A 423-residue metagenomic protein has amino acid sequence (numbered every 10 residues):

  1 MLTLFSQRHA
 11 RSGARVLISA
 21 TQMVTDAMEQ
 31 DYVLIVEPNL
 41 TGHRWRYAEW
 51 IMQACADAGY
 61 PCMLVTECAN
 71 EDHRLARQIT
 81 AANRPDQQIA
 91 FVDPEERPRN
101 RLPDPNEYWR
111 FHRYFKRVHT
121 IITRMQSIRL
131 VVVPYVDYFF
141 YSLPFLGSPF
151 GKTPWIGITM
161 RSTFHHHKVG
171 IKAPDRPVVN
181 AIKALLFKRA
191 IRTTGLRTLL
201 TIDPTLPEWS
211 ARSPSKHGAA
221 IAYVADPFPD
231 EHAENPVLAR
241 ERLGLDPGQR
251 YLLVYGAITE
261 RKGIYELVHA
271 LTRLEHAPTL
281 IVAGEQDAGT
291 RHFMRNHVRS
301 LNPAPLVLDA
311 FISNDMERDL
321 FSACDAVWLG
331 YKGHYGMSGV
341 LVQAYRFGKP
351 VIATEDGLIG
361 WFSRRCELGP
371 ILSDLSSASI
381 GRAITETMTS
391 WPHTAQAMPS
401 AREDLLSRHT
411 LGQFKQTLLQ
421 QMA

Functional and structural regions predicted by a protein language model:
C68-N70, Y255, T279-M294, A310: Glycosyltransferase donor-sugar binding loop
P103-F111, V118-Y141, P154-G157: Short N-terminal targeting/anchoring amphipathic segment
H167-K168, P177-I221, F228: A short, active-site helix/loop in glycosyltransferases that binds the activated sugar's phosphate group
H232-L245, H393: A short helix/loop element that forms part of the nucleotide-sugar donor recognition site in Leloir-type
L245-K262, V268-L271, I281: Conserved donor-binding/catalytic core segment of Leloir-type glycosyltransferases
H292-D319: Nucleotide-activated donor-binding/catalytic signature segment of Leloir-type glycosyltransferases, i.e., the conserved
A326-V327, P350-E355: Short hydrophobic beta-strand element within catalytic cores of glycosyltransferases and related nucleotide-activated
L375-S379, T389-M422: A charged, aromatic-enriched C-terminal amphipathic alpha-helix characteristic of glycosyltransferases across folds
